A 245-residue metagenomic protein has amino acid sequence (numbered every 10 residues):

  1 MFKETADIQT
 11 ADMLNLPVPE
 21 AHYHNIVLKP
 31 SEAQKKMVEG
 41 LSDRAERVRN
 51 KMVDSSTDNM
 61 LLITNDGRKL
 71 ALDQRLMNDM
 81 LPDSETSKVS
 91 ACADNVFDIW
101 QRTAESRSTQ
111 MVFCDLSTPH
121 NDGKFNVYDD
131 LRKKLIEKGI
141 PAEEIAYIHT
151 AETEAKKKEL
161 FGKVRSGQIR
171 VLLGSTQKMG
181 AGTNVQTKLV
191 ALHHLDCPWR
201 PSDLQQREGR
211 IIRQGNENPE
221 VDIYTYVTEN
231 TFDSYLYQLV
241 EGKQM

Functional and structural regions predicted by a protein language model:
M1-P82, D98, I223-M245: Inter-lobe coupling linker of SF2 helicases/translocases
N25, T109-M111, R170-V171: Residue-level preference for the first positions of well-ordered beta-strands
M52-I63, E105-D129: Conserved strand-helix element at the start of the C-terminal RecA-like helicase core
L81-A93, G123-Y128: Phosphate/oxyanion-binding active-site loops and adjacent basic polyanion-contact surfaces
L116-H149: Conserved helicase motor "Helicase C" RecA-like lobe of SF1/SF2 P-loop NTPases
R132, P141-T176: Conserved helicase ATPase core of P-loop NTP-dependent helicases/translocases
N184-C197, V221-T225: A short beta-strand element within the Helicase C-terminal
R200-N218: Conserved SF2 helicase motif VI
